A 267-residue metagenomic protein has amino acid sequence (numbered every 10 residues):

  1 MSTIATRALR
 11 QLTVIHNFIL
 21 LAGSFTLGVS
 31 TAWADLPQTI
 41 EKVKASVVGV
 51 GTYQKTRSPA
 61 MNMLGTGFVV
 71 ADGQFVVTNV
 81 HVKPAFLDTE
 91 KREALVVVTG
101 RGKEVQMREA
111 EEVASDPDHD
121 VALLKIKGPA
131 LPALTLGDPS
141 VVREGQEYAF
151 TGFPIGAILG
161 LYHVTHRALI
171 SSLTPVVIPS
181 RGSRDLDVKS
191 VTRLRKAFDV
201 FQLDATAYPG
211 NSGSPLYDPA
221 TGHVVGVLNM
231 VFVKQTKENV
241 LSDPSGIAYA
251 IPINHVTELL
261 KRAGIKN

Functional and structural regions predicted by a protein language model:
S2-I19: Bacterial N-terminal signal peptides that target proteins for export
H16-G28: Bacterial N-terminal signal peptides
A32-V80, D118-V121, R143, E258-N267: N-terminal activation segment of mature serine protease catalytic domains
Q38-T39, E111-V113, K127-Y162: Active-site substrate-binding loop(s) of clan PA
V43-A60, I126-A133, V164-K261: Active-site region of chymotrypsin-like
V70-A71, T89, V142, P219: Short, well-ordered loop/turn sites that connect or cap secondary structure elements
A71-P117: Catalytic-histidine neighborhood of serine endopeptidases, predominantly the chymotrypsin-like S1/PA family
K91-V96, R101-A110, E144-A149, H163-R184: Beta-strand/loop subdomains of soluble extracytoplasmic proteins
